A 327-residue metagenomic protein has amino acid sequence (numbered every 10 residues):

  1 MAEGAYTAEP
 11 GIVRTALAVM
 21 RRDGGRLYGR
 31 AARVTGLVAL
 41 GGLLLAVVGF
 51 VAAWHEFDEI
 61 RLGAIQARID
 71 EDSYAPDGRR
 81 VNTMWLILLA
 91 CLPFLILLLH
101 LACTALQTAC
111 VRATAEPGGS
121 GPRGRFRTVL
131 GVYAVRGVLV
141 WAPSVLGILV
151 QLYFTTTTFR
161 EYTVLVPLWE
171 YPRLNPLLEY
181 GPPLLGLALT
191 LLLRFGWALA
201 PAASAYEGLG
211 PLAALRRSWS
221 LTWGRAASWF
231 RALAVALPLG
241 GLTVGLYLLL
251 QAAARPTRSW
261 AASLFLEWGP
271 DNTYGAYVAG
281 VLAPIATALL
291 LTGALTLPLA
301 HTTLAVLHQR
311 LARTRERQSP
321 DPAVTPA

Functional and structural regions predicted by a protein language model:
M1-A327: Hydrophobic alpha-helical membrane segments
